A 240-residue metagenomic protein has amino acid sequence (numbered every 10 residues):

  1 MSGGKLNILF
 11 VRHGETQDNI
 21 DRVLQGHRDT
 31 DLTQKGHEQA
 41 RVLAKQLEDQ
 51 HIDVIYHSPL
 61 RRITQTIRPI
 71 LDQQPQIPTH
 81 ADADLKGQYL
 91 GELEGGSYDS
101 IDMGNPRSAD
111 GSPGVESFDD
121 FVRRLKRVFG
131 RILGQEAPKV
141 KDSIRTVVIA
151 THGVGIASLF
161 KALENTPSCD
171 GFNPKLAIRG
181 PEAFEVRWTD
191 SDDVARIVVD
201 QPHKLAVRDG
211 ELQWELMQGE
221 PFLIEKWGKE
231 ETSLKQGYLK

Functional and structural regions predicted by a protein language model:
S2-L6, Q88-D99, D142-S143, K161-K240: Acidic, low-complexity terminal tails and accessory targeting/binding regions of phosphate-metabolizing enzymes
G3, R41-A109: Phosphate-coordination/substrate-recognition cap region in phosphate-metabolizing enzymes
N7-H13: Short, hydrophobic/glycine-enriched beta-strand segments
I8, D142-V154: Generic beta-sheet signal
E15-Q65, I70, G114-K126: Loop-to-helix element that buttresses phosphate recognition and phosphoryl-transfer chemistry
T16, G155-I156: Short active-site segment of divalent metal-dependent hydrolases/proteases that encodes the spacing between
Q46, P69, Q73, R131 (+2 more regions): Active-site catalytic microenvironments for nucleophilic, acid-base chemistry
A109-K141: Internal catalytic-core helix/loop-beta-alpha segment that presents or stabilizes conserved functional determinants
